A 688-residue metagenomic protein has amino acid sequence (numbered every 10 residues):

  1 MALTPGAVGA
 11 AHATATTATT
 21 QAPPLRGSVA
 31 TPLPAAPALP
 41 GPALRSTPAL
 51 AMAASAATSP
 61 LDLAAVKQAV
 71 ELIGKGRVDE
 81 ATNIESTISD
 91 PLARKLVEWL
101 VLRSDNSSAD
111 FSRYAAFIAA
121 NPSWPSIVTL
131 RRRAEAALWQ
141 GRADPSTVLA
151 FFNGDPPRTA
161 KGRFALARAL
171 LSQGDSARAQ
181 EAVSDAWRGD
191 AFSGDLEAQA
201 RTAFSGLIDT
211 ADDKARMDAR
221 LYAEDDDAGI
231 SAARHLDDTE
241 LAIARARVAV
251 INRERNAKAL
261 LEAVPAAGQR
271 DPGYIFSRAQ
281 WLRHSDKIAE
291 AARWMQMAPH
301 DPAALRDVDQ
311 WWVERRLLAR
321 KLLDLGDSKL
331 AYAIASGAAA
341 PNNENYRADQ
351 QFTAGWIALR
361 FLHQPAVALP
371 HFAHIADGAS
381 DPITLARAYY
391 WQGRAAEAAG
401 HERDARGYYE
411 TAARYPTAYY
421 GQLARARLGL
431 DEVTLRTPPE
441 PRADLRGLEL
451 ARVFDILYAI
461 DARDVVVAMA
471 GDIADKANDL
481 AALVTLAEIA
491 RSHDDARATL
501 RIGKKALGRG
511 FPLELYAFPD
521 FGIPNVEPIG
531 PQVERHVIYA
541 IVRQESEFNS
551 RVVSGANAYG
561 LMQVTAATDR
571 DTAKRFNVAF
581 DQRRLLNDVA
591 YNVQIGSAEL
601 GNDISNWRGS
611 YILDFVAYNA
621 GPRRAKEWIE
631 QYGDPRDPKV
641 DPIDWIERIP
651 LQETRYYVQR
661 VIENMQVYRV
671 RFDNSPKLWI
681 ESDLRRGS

Functional and structural regions predicted by a protein language model:
A2-D62: Compositionally biased, proline/threonine/alanine/serine-rich low-complexity intrinsically disordered stretches
M52-T58, T82-L92, R103-N106, A115-P125 (+15 more regions): Solenoid-like repeat scaffolds
A65, A93-R94, E98-V101, Y114 (+10 more regions): TPR repeat positional signature
Q68, E98-V101, A134, L166 (+10 more regions): Structural register within alpha-helical repeat arrays
L72, D105, L138, L170 (+9 more regions): Residue at a conserved register position within TPR or TPR-like alpha-solenoid repeats
K75, S104, S108, G141-R142 (+8 more regions): Structural motif corresponding to the intra-repeat A-B loop/turn of tetratricopeptide repeats
W99-L100, A115-A120, K287-E290, P302-W311 (+10 more regions): Catalytic glycan-binding domains that act on GlcNAc-containing polysaccharides
